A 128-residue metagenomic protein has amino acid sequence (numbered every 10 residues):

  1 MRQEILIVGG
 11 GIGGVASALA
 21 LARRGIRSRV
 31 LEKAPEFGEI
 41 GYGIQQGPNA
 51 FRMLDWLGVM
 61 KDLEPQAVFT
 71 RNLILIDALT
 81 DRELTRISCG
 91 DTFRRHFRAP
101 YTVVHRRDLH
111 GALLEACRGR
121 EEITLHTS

Functional and structural regions predicted by a protein language model:
M1-I5, A22, F51-S128: Conserved N-terminal helical subregion
I5-I7, S28: Conserved hydrophobic helix-helix packing surfaces used for dimerization/oligomerization
G9-G11, K33: Glycine-rich Rossmann-fold phosphate-binding loop(s) that bind the pyrophosphate of adenine dinucleotide cofactors
G10, G43, T102-R106: Aromatic-acidic/polar surface patches that form glycan- and anion
G14-V15: N-terminal Rossmann-fold NAD(P) dinucleotide-binding loop
A22-Y42: Glycine-rich FAD pyrophosphate-binding loop
P35-D55: Conserved N-terminal glycine-rich FAD pyrophosphate-binding loop of Rossmann-like flavoproteins
